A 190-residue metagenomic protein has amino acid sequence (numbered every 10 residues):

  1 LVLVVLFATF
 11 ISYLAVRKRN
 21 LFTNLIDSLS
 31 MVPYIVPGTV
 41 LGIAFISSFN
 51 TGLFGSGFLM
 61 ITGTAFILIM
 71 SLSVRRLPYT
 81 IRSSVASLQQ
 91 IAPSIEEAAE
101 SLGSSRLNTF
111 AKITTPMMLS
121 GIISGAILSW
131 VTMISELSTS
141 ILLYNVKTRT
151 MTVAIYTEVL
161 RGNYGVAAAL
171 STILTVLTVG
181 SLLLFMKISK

Functional and structural regions predicted by a protein language model:
L1-A15, R106: Transmembrane alpha-helix signature in integral membrane proteins
L6-I11, I43, I67, V74-E96 (+2 more regions): Membrane-embedded alpha-helices of multi-pass transport/permease systems
L14-A15, R19-F22, V85-E100, S104-K112 (+1 more regions): C-terminal transmembrane helix and the adjacent membrane-cytosol boundary/short C-terminal tail of inner/organellar
K18-I26, T39-V74, L107, L143-V146: Membrane-interfacial helix termini and adjacent extracytoplasmic/periplasmic loops of multi-pass transporters
L29-V36, F66-L77, I127-I134, Y144-V146 (+1 more regions): Hydrophobic transmembrane alpha-helices
V32, V36, V74, I81-S84 (+2 more regions): Transmembrane alpha-helices
G42-F54, S71, A86, A126-M133 (+3 more regions): A structural signal for multi-pass alpha-helical bundles of membrane permease subunits that mediate small-molecule
I134, S140-L183: Interhelical loop and adjacent transmembrane-helix boundary motif in polytopic membrane transport permeases
